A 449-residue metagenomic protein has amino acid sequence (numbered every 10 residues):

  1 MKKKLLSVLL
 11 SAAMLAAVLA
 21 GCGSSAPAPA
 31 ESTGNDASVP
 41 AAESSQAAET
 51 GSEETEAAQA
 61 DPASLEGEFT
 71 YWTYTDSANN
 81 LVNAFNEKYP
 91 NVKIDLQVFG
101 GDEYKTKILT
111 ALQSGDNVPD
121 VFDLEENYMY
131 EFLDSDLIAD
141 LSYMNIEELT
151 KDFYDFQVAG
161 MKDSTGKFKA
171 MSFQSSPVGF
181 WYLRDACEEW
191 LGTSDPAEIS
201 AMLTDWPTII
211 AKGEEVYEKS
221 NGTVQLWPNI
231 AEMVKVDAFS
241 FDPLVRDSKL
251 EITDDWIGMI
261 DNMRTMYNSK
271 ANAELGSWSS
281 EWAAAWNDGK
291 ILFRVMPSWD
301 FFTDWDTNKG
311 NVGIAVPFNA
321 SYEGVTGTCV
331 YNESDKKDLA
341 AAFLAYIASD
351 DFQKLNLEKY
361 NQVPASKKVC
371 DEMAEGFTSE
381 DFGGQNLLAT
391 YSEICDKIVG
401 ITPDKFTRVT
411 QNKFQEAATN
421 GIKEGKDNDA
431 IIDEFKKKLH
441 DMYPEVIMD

Functional and structural regions predicted by a protein language model:
M1-E68, E87, H440-D449: Short, low-complexity disordered leader/linker segments with a strong preference for bacterial N-terminal type II
A41, A47-A57, C370-D449: Extracellular/periplasmic bilobal clamshell ligand-binding domains
A48, E56-D61, E125-G179, E188 (+5 more regions): Hinge/lid segment of periplasmic solute-binding proteins
P62-T75, V92-Q97, D120-V121: Short, well-ordered beta-strand elements
N80-N86, D255-A342: Extracytoplasmic/periplasmic substrate-binding proteins
A84-F153, K167, E189-W190, A285 (+2 more regions): Extracytoplasmic "Venus flytrap"/periplasmic binding protein-like
E147-L149, K162-A231, L244-G276, N332 (+2 more regions): Helix-loop-helix "hinge/cap" segment bordering the ligand-binding cleft or interdomain interface
F302, Y322, T326-R408, D427-A430: Mature extracytoplasmic/periplasmic domains
